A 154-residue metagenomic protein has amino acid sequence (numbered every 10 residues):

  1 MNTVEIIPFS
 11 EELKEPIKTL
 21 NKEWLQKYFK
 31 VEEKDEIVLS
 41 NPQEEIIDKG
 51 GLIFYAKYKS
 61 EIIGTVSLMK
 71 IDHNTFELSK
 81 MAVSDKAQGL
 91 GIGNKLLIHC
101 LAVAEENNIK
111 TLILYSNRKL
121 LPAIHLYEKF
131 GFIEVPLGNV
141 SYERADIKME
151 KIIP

Functional and structural regions predicted by a protein language model:
V4, P8-S79, S84-D85, L97-H99 (+3 more regions): Acetyl-CoA-dependent GNAT
F9, K110-I124, E128-F130, P136-P154: C-terminal "cap" of GNAT-fold acetyltransferases
K27, G89, A102-E106, T111 (+1 more regions): Conserved amphipathic alpha-helical interaction elements at protein-protein interfaces in regulatory, energy-coupling
E61, F76, M81-I98, N107 (+2 more regions): Conserved glycine-rich acetyl-CoA-binding loop
